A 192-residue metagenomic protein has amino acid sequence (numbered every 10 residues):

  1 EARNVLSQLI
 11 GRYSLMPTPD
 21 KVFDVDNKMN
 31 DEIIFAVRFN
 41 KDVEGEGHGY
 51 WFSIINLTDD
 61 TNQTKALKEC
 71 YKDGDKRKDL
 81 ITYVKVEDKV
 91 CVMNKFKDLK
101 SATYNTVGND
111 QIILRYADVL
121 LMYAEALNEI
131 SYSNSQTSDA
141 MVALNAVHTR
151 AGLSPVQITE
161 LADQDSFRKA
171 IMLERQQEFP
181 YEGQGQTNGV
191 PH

Functional and structural regions predicted by a protein language model:
E1-E44, K76-H192: Acidic/polar-rich alpha-helix caps and helix-coil junctions
V43-Q63, E182: Acidic-aromatic pocket-rim loops
H48-W51, T61, K72, L161 (+1 more regions): Low-complexity, intrinsically disordered regions enriched in charged/polar residues
I55-K78: Short, cationic low-complexity segments
